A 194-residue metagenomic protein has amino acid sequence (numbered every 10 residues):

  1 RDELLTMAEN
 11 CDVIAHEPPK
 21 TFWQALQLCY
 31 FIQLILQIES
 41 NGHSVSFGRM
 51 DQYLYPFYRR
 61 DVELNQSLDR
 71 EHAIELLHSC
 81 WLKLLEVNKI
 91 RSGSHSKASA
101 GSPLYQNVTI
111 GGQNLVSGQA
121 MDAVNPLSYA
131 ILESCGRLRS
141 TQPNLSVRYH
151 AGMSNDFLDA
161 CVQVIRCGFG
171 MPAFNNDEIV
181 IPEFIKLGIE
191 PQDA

Functional and structural regions predicted by a protein language model:
R1-A194: Conserved catalytic cores of very large enzyme subunits
